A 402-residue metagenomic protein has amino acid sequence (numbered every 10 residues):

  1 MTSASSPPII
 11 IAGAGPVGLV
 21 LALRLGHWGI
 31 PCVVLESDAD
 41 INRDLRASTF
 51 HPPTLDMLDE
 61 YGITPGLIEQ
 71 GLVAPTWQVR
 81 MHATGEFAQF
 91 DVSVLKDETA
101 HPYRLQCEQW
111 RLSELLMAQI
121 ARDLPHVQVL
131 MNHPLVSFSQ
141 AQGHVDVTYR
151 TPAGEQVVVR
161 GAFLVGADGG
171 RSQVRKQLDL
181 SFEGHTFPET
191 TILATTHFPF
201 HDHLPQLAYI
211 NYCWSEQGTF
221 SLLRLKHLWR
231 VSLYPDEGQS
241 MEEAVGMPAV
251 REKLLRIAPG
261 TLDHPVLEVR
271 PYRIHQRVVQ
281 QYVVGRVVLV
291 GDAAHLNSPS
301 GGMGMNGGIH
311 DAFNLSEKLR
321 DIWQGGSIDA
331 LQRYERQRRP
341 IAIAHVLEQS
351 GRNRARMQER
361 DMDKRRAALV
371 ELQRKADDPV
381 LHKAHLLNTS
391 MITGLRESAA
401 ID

Functional and structural regions predicted by a protein language model:
S3-S5, Y234, E317-D402: C-terminal helical "tail/cap" subdomain of flavin- and related membrane-associated enzymes
S3-V17: Beta1/beta-strand and adjacent pyrophosphate-binding region of the FAD-binding site in flavoprotein oxidoreductases
G13-L23, H27-G29, L35, L116 (+3 more regions): Conserved mid-domain beta->alpha element of the FAD-binding
D38: Residues in the short beta-alpha loop(s) of Rossmann-like NAD(P)-binding domains
R46, H51-L115, Q119, V346: Active-site-adjacent segment of FAD-dependent monooxygenases/related oxidoreductases
A118, V127, H144-V145, F163 (+1 more regions): Conserved FAD-binding catalytic core of PHBH/FMO-like flavoproteins
M131-V145: A conserved short coil-to-beta-strand element within the FAD-binding core of flavoproteins
A153-F163: Core beta-strand elements of the Rossmann-like FAD/NAD(P) dinucleotide-binding domain in flavoenzyme oxidoreductases
